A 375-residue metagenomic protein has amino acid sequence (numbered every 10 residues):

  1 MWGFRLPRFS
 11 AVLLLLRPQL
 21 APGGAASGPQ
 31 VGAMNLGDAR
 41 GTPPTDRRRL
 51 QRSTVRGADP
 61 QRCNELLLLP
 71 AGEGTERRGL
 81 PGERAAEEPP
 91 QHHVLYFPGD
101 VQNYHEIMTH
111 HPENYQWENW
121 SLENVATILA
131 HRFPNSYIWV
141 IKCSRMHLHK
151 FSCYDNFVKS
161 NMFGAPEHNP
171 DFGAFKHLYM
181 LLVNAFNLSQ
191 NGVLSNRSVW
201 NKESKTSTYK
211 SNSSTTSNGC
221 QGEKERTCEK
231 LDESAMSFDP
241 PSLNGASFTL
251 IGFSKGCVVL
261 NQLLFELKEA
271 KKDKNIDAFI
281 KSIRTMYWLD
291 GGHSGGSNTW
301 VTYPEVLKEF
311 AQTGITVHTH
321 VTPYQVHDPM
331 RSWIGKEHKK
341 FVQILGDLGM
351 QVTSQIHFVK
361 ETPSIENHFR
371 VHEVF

Functional and structural regions predicted by a protein language model:
W2-L13, P18, G23-A26, G37 (+1 more regions): C-terminal catalytic histidine-bearing segment of alpha/beta-hydrolase fold enzymes
W2-P90, Y137, P166: N-terminal cap/lid segment of alpha/beta-hydrolase-fold proteins
Q51-V158: Short, surface-exposed "cap/lid" segments of acyl-processing enzymes
G99-Q102, S144-M146, K255, G292-S294 (+2 more regions): Conserved beta-strand elements of beta-rich interaction domains across eukaryotes, especially beta-propellers
I107-P112, F151-D155, Q262-E266, N298-Y303 (+4 more regions): Short coil/turn segments at secondary-structure boundaries
N114-A126, G164-V183, T227-D232, L263-D273 (+2 more regions): Well-ordered, non-membrane alpha-helical segments in soluble/globular domains
H149-L194: Intrinsically disordered, low-complexity, Ser/Thr/Glu/Asp/Lys/Arg-enriched terminal regions and linkers of eukaryotic
S189-I315, V326-H327: Serine-dependent carboxylesterase/thioesterase catalytic core of lipase-like alpha/beta-hydrolase/SGNH enzymes
